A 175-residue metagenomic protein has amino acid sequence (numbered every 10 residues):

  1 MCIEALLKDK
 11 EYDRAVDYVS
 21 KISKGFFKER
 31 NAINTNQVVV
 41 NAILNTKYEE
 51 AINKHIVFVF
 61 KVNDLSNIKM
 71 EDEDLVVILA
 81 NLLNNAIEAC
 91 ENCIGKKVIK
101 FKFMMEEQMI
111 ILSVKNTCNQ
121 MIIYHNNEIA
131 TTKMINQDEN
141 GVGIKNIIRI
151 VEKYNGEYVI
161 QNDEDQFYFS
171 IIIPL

Functional and structural regions predicted by a protein language model:
D17-K24, N36-N53: Short beta-to-alpha transition helix within the HATPase_c
A32, F58-L79: Conserved short strand/loop->alpha-helix "switch" segment adjacent to the catalytic nucleotide/phosphoryl-transfer site
D72-G95: Conserved ATP-binding N-box helix of the HATPase_c
K96-Q108: Short beta-strand/loop element within the Bergerat-fold HATPase_c
I110-G141: Glycine-rich/acidic phosphate-handling loop/turn and adjacent ATP-lid/helix of nucleotide-binding kinase/ATPase domains
Q120, D163-S170: Glycine-rich nucleotide-binding loop
